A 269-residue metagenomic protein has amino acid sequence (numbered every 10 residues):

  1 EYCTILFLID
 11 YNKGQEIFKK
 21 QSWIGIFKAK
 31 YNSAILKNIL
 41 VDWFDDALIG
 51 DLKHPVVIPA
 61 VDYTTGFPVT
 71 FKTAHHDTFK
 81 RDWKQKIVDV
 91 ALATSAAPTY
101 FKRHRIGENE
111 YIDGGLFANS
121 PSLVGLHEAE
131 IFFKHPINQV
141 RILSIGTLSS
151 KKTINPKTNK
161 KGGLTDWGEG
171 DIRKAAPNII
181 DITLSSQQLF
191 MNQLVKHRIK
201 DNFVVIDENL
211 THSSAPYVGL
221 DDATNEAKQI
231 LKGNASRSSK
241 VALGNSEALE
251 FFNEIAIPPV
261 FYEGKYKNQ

Functional and structural regions predicted by a protein language model:
E1-Q269: Patatin-like phospholipase
